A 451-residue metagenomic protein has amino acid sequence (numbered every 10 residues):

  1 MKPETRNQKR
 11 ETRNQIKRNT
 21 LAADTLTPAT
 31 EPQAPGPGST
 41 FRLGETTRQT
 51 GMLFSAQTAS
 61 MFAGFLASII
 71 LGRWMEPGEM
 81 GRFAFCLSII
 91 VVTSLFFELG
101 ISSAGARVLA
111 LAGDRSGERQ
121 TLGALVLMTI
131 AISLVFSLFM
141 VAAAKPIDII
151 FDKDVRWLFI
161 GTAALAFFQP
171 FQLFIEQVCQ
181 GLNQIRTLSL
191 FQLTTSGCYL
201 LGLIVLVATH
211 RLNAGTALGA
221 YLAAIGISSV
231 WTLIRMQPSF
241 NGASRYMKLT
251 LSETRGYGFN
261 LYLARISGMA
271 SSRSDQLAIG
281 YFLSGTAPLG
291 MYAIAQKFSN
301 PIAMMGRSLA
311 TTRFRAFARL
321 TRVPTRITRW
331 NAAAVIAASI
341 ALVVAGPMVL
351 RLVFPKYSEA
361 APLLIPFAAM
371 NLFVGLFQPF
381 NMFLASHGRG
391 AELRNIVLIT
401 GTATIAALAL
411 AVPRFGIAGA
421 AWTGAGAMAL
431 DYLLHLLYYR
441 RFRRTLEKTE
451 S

Functional and structural regions predicted by a protein language model:
L21-T46, R186, H210-A220, V230-R273 (+3 more regions): Interhelical loop/hinge segments that connect adjacent transmembrane helices in multipass membrane
D24-P28, Q33, R42-S102, F259-A287 (+4 more regions): Signature of the first transmembrane helix
R48-G64, C86, V91, L95-A144 (+2 more regions): Membrane-water interface segments that mark the loop-to-transmembrane alpha-helix transition
Q49-F65, L188, T194-T195, Y199 (+4 more regions): Transmembrane helical elements of multi-pass membrane transporters/channels
E98-G113, G181, A295-R322, F383-S386: Helix-loop junctions and terminal segments of transmembrane helices in multi-pass membrane transport/translocation
A144-T162, A345-Q378: Interfacial segments at transmembrane-helix termini and the short loops linking adjacent helices
F159-I160, S189-S239, A403, I417-R441: Hydrophobic alpha-helical transmembrane segments
F168-F191, R315-R319, N371-I399, Y439: Membrane-interface junctions at transmembrane-helix termini in multi-pass inner-membrane proteins
